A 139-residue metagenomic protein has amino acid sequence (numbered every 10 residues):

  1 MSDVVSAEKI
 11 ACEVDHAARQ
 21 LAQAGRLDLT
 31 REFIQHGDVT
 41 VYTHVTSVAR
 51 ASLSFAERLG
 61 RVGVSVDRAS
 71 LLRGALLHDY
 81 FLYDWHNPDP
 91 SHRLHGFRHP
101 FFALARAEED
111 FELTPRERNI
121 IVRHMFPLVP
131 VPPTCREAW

Functional and structural regions predicted by a protein language model:
M1-W139: Metal-dependent phosphohydrolase cores
